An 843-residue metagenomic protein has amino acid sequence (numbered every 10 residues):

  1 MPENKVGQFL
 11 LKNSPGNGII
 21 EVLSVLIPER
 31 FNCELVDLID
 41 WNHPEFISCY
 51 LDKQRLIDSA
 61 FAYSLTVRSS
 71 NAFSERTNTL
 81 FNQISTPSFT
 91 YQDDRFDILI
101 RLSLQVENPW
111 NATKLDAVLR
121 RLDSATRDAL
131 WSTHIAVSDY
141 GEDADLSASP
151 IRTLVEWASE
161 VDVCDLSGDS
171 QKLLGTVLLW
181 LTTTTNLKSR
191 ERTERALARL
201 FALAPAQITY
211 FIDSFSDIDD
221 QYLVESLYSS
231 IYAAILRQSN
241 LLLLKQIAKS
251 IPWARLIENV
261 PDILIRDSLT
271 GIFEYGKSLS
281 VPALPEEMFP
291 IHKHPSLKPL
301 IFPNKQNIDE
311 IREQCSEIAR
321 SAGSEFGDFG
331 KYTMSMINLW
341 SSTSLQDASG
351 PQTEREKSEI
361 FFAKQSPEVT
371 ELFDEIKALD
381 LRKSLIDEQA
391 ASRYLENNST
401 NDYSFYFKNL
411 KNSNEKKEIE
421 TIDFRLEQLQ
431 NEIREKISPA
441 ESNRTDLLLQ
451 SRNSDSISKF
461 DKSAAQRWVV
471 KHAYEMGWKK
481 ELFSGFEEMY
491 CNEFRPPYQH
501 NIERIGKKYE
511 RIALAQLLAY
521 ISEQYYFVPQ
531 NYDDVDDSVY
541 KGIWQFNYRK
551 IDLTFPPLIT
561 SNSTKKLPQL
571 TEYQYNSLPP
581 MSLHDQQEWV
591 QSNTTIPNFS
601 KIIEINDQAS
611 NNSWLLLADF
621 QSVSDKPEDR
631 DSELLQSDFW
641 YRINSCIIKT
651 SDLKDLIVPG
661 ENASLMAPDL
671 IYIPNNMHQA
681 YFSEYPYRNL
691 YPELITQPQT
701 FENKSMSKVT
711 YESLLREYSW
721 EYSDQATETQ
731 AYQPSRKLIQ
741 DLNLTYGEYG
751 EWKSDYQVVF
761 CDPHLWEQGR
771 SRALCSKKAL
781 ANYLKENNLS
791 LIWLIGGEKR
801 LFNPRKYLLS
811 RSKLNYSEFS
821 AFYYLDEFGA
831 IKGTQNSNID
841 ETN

Functional and structural regions predicted by a protein language model:
M1, V161-A233: Extended amphipathic alpha-helical scaffold segments
P2-S24, T209-I301: Extended charged low-complexity segments that act as oligomerization/scaffolding linkers
N4, E34, S74-Q83, F96-R101 (+6 more regions): Amphipathic alpha-helical scaffolding segments comprising HEAT/armadillo-like alpha-solenoid repeats
F9, N13, V25-R30, V67-A72 (+13 more regions): Residue-level signature of the C-terminal ends
L38, P44-F46, L51, R76-I84 (+10 more regions): Extended repeat-based interaction scaffolds and adjacent low-complexity, acidic/S/T/P-biased segments that form broad
S85, L104, R120-R127, D139-Y140 (+5 more regions): HEAT/HEAT-like alpha-solenoid repeats
D93-D97, T113, E191, V224-Y228 (+2 more regions): Alpha-solenoid HEAT/ARM repeat scaffold
D123, R127-S159, V224-Y228: HEAT-repeat alpha-solenoid elements in large eukaryotic scaffold proteins
